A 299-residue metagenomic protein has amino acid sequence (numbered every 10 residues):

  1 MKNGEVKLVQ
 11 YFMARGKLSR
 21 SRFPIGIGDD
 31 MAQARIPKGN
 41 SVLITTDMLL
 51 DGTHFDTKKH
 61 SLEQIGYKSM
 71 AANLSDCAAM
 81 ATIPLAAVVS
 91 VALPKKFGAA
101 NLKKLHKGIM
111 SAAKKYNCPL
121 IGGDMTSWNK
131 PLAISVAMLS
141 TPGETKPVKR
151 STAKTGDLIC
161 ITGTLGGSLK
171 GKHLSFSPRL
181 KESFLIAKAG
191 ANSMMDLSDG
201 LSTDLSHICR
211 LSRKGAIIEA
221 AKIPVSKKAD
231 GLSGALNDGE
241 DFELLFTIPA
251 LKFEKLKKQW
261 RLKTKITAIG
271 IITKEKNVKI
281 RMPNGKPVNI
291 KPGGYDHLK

Functional and structural regions predicted by a protein language model:
M1-A71, S75-A78, G143, V288-G293: N-terminal glycine-rich phosphate/pyrophosphate-binding loops that anchor nucleotide-derived ligands and cofactors
M1-K7, Y11-K17, N40, H60-S61 (+5 more regions): Glycine-/charge-enriched secondary-structure boundary and capping motifs
I25, S151, G234-N237: Residue "hotspots" at secondary-structure boundaries inside conserved domains
G26, L43-T46, P119-G123, M138 (+3 more regions): General beta-strand structural signal in soluble alpha/beta enzymes
Q33, N73, A81, L120 (+4 more regions): Residue-level signal for inorganic ion chemistry
L49, I83-L169, I271: Glycine-rich anion-binding loops of enzyme active sites
L62-A86, K107-K115, K181, T203-I208: Small-aliphatic-rich amphipathic alpha-helix that forms the alpha element of a beta-alpha
G167-E182, A187: Short, compositionally biased
